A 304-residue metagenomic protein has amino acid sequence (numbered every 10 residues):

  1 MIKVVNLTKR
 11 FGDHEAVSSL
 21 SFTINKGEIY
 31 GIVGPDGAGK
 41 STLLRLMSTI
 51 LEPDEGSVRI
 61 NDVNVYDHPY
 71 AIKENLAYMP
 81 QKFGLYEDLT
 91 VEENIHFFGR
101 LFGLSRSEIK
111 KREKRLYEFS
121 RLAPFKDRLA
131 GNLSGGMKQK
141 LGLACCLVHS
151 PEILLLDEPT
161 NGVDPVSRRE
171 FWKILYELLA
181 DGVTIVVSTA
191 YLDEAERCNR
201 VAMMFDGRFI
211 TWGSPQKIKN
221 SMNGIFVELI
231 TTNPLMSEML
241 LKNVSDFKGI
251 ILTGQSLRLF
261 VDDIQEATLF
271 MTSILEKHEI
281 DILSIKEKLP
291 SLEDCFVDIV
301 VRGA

Functional and structural regions predicted by a protein language model:
G56-D67, A71-I72: Conserved ABC transporter NBD signature motif
D88, L129-L133: Conserved ABC ATPase signature
H96, R100, S107-F125: Conserved ABC ATPase "signature" region
S150: Conserved catalytic motifs of ABC-family nucleotide-binding domains
L154-D157: Catalytic Walker B motif of ABC-type/P-loop ATPase nucleotide-binding domains
W212-G213: ABC ATPase "signature
